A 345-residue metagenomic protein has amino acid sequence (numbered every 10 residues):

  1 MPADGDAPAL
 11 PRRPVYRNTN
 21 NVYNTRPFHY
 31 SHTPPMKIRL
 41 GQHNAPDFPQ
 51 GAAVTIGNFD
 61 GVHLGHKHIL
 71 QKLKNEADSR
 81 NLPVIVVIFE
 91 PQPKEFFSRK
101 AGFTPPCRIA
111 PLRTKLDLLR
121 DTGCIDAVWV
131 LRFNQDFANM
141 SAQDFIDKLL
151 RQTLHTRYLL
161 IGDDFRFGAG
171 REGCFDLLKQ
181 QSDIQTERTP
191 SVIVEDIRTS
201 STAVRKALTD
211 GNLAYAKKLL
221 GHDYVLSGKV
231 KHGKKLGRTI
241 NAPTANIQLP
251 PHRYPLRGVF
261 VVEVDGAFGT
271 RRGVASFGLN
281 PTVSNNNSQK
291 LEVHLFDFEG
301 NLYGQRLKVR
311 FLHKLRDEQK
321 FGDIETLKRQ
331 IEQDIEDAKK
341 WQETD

Functional and structural regions predicted by a protein language model:
M1-P35: N-terminal amphipathic/basic-hydrophobic helices that include classical n-h-c signal peptides and signal-anchor
M36-K37, D126-W129, Q185-E187, K308: Conserved beta-strand segments of alpha/beta enzyme cores
K37-N44: Short acidic-hydrophobic, aromatic-tinged amphipathic segments that line or gate anion-handling sites
A45-P111: N-terminal catalytic cores of NTP/NDP-binding nucleotidyl/phosphoryl-transfer enzymes
H63, L119, L159, A216 (+2 more regions): Residue-level signal for inorganic ion chemistry
P83-H155: Active-site-proximal cofactor/substrate-binding loop regions of enzyme domains
D136-P243, G322-T326: Classical nucleotidyltransferase
G233-D345: Phosphate/ribose-recognition catalytic cores of enzymes acting on nucleotide-derived substrates
